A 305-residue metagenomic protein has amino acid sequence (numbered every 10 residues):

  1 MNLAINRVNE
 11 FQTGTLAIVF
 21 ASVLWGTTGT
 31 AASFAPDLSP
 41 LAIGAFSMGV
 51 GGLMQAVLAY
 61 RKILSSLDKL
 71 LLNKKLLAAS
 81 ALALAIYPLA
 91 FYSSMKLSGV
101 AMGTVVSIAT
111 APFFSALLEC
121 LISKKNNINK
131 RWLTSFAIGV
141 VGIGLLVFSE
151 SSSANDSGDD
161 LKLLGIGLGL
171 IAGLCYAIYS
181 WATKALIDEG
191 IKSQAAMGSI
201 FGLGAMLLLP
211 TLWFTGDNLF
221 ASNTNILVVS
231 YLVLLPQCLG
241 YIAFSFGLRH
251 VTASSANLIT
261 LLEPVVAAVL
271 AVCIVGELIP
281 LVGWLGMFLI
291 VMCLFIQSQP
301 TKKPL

Functional and structural regions predicted by a protein language model:
M1-G51, L82, I86-A90, A154-A185: Glycine-/small-residue-enriched transmembrane alpha-helix faces in small-molecule transporters and effluxers
Q12-A17, A42-L58, L133-V141, L164-I171 (+1 more regions): Hydrophobic alpha-helical transmembrane segments of multi-pass integral membrane proteins, especially transporters
S22, F46, G103-T110, A182-A205 (+1 more regions): Helix-helix packing/entry segments at the starts of transmembrane helices
T30-L38, S66-L67, K96, V147-K162 (+2 more regions): Membrane-interface helix termini and inter-helical loops of multi-pass transporters
A35, I43, S94, L121-K124 (+5 more regions): Hydrophobic/aromatic residues within transmembrane alpha-helices of multi-pass small-molecule transporters
Q55, I128-E150, L270, V282-Q299: Hydrophobic transmembrane alpha-helices of multi-pass small-molecule transport proteins
A59-K62, A111-A137, V265-L285: C-terminal transmembrane-helix exit sites in multi-pass transporters
Y60-G103, S107, L145, V233-V251: Specific transmembrane alpha-helical segments of multi-pass solute transporters/efflux pumps, especially DMT/EamA
